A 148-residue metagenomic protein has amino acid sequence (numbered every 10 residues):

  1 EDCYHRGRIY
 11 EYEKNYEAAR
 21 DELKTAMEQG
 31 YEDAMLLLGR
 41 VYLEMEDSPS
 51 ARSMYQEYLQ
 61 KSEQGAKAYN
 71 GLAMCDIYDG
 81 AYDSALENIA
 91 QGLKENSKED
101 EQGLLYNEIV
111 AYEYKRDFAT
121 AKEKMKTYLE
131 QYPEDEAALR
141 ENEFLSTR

Functional and structural regions predicted by a protein language model:
E1, D33-L36, K67, E101-G103 (+1 more regions): Start-of-helix register in tetratricopeptide repeats
Y12-T25, M45-E57, D79-Q91, R116-K124: Structural signature of tandem alpha-helical TPR/SEL1-like repeats, specifically the intra-repeat loop/turn
E28-Y31, E63, S97-E99, P133: Short coil turns that delineate tetratricopeptide repeat
V110, Y114-R148: Terminal, low-structured helical/coil segments at or just beyond the last alpha-helical repeat
